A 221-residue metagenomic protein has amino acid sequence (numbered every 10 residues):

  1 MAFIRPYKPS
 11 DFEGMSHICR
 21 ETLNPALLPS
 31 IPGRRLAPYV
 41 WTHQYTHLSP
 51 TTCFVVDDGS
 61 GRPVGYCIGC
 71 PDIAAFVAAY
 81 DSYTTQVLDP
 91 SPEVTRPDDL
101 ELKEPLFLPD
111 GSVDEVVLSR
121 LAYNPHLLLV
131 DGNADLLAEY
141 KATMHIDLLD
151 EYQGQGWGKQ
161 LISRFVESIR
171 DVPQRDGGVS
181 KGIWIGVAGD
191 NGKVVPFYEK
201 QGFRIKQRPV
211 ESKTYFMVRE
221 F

Functional and structural regions predicted by a protein language model:
F3-H17: A short beta-loop-alpha structural element at the N-terminal edge of CoA-dependent acyl/N-acetyltransferase catalytic
H17-G33, V40, Q44-Y45, A75: Helix-loop element at the rim of GNAT/NAT acetyltransferase active sites that forms part of the acceptor-substrate
I31-C53, D58-G59, I68: Active-site rim helix/loop that mediates acceptor-substrate recognition in acyltransferases
G61-G65, K193: Glycine-rich acetyl-CoA-binding "A-motif" of GNAT/NAT acetyltransferases
I73-H145: Conserved acyl-donor/pantetheine-binding loop and adjacent beta-alpha core of acyl/acetyltransferases and related
A122, M144, Q155, K159-Q160 (+1 more regions): Conserved active-site alpha-helix within GNAT-family acetyltransferase domains
A134-E139, Q160-S180: Conserved acyl-CoA
T143-Q153, V179-V195, V210-F221: Conserved beta-strand-loop-alpha-helix junction that forms the acyl-donor binding cleft
